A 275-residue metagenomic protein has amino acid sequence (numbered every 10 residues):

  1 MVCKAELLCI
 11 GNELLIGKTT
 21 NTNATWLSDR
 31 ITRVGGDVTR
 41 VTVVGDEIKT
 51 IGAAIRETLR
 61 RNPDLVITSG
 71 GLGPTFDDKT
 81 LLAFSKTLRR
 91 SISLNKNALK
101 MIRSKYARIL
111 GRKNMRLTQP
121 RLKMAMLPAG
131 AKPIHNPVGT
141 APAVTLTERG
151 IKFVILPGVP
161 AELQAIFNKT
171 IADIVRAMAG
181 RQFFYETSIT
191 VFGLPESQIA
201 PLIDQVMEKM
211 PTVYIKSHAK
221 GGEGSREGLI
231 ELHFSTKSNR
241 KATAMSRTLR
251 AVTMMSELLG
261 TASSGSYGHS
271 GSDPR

Functional and structural regions predicted by a protein language model:
V2-D46, A242-L249: Glycine-rich phosphate/diphosphate-binding loop of Rossmann-like nucleotide-binding domains
I10-N12, T68-F76, P157-G158, K237: Glycine-rich beta-strand-to-loop/alpha-helix junction loops that act as flexible
G11, I31, D77, A131 (+2 more regions): Buried hydrophobic positions in well-ordered alpha/beta secondary-structure cores of metabolic enzymes
V43, T50, K79-M178: Proline/glycine-rich low-complexity loops and linkers
A53-R61: Short, well-structured alpha-helical segments in soluble
D64-L65: Short, Asp-centered acidic motifs that coordinate Mg2+ and/or phosphate in catalytic or ligand-binding sites
I151-M254: An accessory alpha-helical subdomain
T253-R275: Conserved short beta-strand edge segments in small beta-sheet-based binding/regulatory domains
